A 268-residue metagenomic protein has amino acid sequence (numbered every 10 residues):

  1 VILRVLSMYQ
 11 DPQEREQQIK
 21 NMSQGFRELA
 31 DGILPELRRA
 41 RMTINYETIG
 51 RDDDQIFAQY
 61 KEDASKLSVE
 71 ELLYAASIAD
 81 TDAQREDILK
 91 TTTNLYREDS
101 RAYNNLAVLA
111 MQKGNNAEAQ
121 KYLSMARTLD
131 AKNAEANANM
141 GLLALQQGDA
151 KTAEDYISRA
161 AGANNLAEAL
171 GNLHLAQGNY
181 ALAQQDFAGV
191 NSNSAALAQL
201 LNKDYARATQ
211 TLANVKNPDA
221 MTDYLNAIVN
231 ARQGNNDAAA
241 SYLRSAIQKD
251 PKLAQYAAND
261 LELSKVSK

Functional and structural regions predicted by a protein language model:
V1-N226, N230-K265: N-terminal targeting segments with Sec-dependent signals, encompassing both cleavable signal peptides and non-cleavable
